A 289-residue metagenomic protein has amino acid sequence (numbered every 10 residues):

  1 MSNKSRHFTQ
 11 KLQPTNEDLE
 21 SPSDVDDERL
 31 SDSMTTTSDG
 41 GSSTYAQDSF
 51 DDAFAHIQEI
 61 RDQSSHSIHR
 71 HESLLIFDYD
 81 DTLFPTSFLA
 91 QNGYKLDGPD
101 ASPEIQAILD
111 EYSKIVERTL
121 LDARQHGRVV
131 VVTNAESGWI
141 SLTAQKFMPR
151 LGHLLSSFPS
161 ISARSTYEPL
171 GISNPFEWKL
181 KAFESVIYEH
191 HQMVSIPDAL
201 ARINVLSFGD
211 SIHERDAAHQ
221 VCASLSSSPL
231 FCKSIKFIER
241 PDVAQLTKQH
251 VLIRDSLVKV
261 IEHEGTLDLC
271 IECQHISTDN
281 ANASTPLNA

Functional and structural regions predicted by a protein language model:
M1-Y79, T86-D97, Y112, S256 (+3 more regions): Non-catalytic pre-domain segments flanking phosphatase-related domains
R6-F8, D18, G138-A289: C-terminal cap/substrate-recognition subdomain and adjoining C-terminal extension of metal-dependent phosphatase-like
H71-S73, G127-R128, P197-N204: Short coil/turn segments at beta-strand junctions that form active-site/ligand-binding loops
D78-D80, G209-D210: Acidic di-acidic motifs
L83-P85, R215: Catalytic P-loop NTPase motifs of RecA-like helicase/translocase cores
S87-A101, L120-R124, S157-Y167, S195-A199: Surface-exposed beta-strand-to-loop junctions that form interaction patches on eukaryotic regulatory domains
S102-V131, S137-Q145, S173, E177: Short, acidic loop-to-helix structural element flanking the phosphoryl-transfer center in phosphate-processing enzymes
V131-V132, L206: Conserved RecA-like ASCE P-loop NTPase motor core of nucleic-acid helicases/translocases
